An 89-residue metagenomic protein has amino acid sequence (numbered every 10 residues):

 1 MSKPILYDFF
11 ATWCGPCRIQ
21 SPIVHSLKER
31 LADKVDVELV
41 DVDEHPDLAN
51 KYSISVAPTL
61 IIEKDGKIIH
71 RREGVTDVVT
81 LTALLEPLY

Functional and structural regions predicted by a protein language model:
S2-F10: Short active-site neighborhood of thiol/selenol oxidoreductases, capturing the structured segment around
F9, K28, D33-P46: Thiol-based oxidoreductase modules, predominantly thioredoxin-like and allied folds used for disulfide exchange
C14-C17, L60: The canonical Cys-X-X-Cys-His
R18-L31: Typically the conserved alpha-helix immediately C-terminal to a functionally engaged Cys/Sec in thioredoxin-like
H45, A57, I69: Active-site loop signature of alpha/beta-hydrolase-fold enzymes
L48-N50: Acidic helix N-cap motif at the loop->helix transition within catalytic regions of sugar-transfer enzymes
Y52-I61: Structural micro-motif
I62-Y89: Non-catalytic, surface beta->alpha helical segment in thiol-disulfide oxidoreductase systems
